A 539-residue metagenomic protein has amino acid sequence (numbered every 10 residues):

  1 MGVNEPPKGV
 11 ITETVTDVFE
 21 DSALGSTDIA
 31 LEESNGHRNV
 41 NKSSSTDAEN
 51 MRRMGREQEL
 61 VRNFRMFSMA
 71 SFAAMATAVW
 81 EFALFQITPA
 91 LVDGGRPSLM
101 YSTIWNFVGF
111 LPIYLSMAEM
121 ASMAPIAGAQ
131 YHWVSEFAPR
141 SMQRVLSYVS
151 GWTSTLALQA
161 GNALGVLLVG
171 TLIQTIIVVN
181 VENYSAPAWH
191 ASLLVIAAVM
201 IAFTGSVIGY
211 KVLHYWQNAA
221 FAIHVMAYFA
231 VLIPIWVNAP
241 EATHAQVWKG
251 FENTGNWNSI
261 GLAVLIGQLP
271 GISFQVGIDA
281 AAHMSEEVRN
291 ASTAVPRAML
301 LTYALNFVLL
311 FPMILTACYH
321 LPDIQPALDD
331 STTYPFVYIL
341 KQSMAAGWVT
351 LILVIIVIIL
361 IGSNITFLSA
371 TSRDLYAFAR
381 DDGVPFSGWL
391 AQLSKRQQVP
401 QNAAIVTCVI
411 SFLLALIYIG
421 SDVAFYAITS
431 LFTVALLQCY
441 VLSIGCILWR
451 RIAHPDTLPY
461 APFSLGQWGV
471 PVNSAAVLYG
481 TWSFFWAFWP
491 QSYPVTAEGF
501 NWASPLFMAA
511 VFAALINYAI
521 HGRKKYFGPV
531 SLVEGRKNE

Functional and structural regions predicted by a protein language model:
G2-P97, L115, K525-E539: Membrane-interface "cap" regions at the ends of multi-pass membrane proteins
R52-L168, I272, A280-A281, S285-V288 (+1 more regions): Transmembrane helix-boundary motif of multi-pass solute transporters/channels
I126, S150-G170, Q275-E287, V349-S387 (+2 more regions): Membrane-helix boundary/coupling elements in multi-pass transport proteins
Y131-Q143, V166-L193, A282-S292, R297-Y303 (+5 more regions): Helix-loop-helix connectors at the membrane interface of multi-pass transporters/channels
H132-Q143, V178-V179, T254, A304-I365 (+1 more regions): TM-loop-TM module centered on a large, flexible mid-protein loop between adjacent transmembrane helices in multi-pass
N183-H190, N218-M344, V349: Helix-loop-helix junctions that connect adjacent transmembrane segments in multi-pass membrane transporters
H190, G388-Q401, Y440-P505: C-terminal membrane-solvent junction of multi-pass transporters and transport-like membrane proteins
H190-W248, V276, M299-Y303, T429-Y440 (+2 more regions): Membrane-interface loop-to-helix entry segments
